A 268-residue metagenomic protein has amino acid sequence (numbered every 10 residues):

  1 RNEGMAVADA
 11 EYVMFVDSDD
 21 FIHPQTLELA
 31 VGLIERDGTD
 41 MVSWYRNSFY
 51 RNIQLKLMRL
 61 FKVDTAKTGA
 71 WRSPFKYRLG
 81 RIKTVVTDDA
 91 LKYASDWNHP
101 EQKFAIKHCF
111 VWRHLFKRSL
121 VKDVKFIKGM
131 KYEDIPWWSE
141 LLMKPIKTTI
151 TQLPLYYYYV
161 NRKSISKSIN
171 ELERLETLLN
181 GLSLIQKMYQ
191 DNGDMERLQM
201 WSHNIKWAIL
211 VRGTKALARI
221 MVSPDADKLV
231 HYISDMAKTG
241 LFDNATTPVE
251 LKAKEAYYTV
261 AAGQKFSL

Functional and structural regions predicted by a protein language model:
R1-A8, L29: Glycine-rich, basic loop-to-helix element that forms the pyrophosphate-binding segment of sugar-nucleotide handling
V13: Short aromatic/hydrophobic "clamp" motif used to bind/position activated sugar donors
V16-S18: Catalytic metal- and UDP-sugar-binding loop of GT-A-like glycosyltransferases, i.e., residues flanking the conserved
F21-T149, Y159-E173: Donor-binding/catalytic cores of nucleotide-activated saccharide and glycerol-phosphate transferases/polymerases
D88-D89, L179-W201, G240-T246: C-terminal, non-catalytic tails of nucleotide-sugar-dependent glycosyltransferases
Y156-N161, S166-S168, E176-M188: Extended hydrophobic/aromatic segments used for targeting, binding, or gating
H203-K215: Amphipathic alpha-helical repeat scaffolds of TPR domains
A218-L268: Membrane-interface aromatic/basic loop that binds lipid-linked glycans or pyrophosphate carriers, typified by
